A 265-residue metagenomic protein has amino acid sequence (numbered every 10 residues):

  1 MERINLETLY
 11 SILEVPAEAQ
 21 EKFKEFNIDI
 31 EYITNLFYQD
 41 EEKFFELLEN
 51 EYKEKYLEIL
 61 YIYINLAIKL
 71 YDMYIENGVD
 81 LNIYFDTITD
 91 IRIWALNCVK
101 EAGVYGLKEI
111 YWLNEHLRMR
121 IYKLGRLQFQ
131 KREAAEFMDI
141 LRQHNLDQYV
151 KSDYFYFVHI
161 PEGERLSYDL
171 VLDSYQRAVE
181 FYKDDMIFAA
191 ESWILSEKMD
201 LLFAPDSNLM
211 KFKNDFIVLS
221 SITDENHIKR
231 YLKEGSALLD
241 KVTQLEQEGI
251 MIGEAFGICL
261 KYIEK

Functional and structural regions predicted by a protein language model:
M1-R165, Y182-I187, K198-K265: Non-catalytic substrate-recognition and accessory regions of acyl/acetyltransferase enzymes
G163-F181: Conserved acetyl-CoA-binding loop-helix of GNAT-fold acetyltransferases
W193-S196: An acidic- and aromatic-residue-enriched active-site/binding cleft used to recognize and process polar
